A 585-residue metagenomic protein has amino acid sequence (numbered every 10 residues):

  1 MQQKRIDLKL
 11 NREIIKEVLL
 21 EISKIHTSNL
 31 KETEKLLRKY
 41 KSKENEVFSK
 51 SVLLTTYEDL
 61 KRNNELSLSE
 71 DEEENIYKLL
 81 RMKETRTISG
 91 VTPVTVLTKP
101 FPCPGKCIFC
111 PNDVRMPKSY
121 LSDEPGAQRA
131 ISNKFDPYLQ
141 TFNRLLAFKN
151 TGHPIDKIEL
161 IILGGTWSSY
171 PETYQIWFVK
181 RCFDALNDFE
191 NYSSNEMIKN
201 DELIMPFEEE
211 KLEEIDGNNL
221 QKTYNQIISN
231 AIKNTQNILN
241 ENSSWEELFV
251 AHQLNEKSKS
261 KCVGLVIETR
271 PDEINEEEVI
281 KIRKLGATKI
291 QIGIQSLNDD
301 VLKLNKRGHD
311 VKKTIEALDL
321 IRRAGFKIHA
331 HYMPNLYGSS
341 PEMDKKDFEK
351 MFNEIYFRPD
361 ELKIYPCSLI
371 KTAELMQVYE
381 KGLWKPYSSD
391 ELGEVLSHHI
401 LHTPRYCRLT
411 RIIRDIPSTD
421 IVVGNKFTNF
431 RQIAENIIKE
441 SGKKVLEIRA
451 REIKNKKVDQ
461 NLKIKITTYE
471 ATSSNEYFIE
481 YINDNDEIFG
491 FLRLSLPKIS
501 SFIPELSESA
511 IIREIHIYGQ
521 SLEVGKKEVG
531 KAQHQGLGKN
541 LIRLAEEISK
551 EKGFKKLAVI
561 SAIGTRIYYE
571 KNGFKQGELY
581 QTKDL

Functional and structural regions predicted by a protein language model:
M1-Q140, R144-N242, R405: Flexible, acidic/Gly-rich N-terminal and inter-domain linker regions that tether and position cofactor-handling modules
D123-L139, L160, G164-F183, I198-H329 (+3 more regions): Conserved non-cysteine loop/helix-boundary elements of the Radical SAM core domain that shape
L186-N187, L239-E241, E273, E277-R283 (+4 more regions): C-terminal scaffold of the Radical SAM
R283, F352-I355, E546, K550 (+1 more regions): Non-catalytic positions within long, well-ordered alpha-helices that form the structural scaffold/packing of enzyme
E528-I548: Conserved acetyl-CoA-binding loop-helix of GNAT-fold acetyltransferases
E547-S561: Conserved GNAT acetyl-CoA-binding A-motif
I560-I567, K571-L585: Active-site/acyl-donor-binding loops of N-acyltransferases
